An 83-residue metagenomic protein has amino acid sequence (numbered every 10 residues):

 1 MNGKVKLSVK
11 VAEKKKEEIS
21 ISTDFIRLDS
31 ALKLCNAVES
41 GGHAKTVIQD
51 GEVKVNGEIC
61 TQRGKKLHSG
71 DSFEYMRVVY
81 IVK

Functional and structural regions predicted by a protein language model:
M1-C35, I59-K83: Ferredoxin-like alpha/beta domains used as RNA- or RNAP-binding modules
D24, T46, V53: Residues that recognize and position ribonucleotide moieties
L34-V47: Short beta-strand/loop turn elements enriched in aromatics
V47-I48, L67: Short, well-ordered loop/turn sites that connect or cap secondary structure elements
